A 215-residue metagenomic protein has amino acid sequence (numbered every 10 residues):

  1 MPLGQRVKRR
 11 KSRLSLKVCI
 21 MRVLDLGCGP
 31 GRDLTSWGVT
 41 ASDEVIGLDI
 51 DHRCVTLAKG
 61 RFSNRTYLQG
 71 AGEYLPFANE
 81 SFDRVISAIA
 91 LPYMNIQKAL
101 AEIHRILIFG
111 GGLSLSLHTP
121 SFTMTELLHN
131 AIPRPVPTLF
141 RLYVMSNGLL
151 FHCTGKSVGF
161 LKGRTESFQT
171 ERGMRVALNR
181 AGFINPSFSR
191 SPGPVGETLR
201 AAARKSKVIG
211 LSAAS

Functional and structural regions predicted by a protein language model:
P2-M21, S36: Conserved alpha-helix/loop element of class I SAM-dependent methyltransferases that forms part of the SAM/SAH-binding
L24, P30-Y74: Class I SAM-dependent methyltransferase SAM/SAH-binding core
E73-V85: A short acidic, Gly/Pro-enriched loop at the edge of an enzyme's catalytic core that lines a small-molecule cofactor
R84-Q97: A short SAM/SAH-binding and catalytic strip from SAM-dependent methyltransferases
Q97-F109: A short glycine-rich, Lys/Arg-flanked "PGG" loop and its adjoining helix->strand segment in the class I
S114-V144: Conserved class I S-adenosyl-L-methionine
R164-A181: Short alpha-helix
A181-I184, R190-S215: Core SAM-dependent methyltransferase catalytic element
